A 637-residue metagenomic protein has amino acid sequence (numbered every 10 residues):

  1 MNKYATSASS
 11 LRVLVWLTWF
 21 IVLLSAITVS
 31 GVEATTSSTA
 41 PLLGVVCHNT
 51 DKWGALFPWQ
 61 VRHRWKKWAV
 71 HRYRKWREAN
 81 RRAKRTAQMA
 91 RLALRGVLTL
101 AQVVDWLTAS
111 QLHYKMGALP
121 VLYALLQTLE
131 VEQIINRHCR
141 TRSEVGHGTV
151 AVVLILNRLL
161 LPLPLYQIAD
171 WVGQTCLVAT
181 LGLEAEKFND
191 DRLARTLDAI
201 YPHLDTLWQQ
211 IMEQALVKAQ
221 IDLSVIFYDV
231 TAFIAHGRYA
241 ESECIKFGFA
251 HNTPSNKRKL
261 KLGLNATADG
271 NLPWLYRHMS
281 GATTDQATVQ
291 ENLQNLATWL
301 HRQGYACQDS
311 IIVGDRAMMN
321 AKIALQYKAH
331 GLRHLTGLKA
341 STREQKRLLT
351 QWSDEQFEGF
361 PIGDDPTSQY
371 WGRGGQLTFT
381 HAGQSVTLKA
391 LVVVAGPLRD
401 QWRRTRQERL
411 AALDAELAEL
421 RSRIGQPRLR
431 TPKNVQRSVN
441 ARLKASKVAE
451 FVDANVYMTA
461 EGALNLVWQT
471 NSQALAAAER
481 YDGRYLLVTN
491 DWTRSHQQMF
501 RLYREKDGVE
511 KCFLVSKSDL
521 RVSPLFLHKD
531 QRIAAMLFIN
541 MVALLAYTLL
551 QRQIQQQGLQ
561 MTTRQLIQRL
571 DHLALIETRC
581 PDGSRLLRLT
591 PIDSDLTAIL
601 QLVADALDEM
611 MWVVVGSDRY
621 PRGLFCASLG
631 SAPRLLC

Functional and structural regions predicted by a protein language model:
N2-R12, W16-W19, S25-G31, S37-S38: Low-acidity, Ser/Thr- and Arg-rich intrinsically disordered low-complexity segments
A5, V29-S30, T35-G148: Conserved glycine(s) in the ABC-transporter nucleotide-binding domain "signature"
A8-S9, W19, L56, R72 (+2 more regions): Intrinsic disorder/low-structure terminal segments
S9-R12, V46, P58-V61, A69 (+5 more regions): Intrinsically disordered, low-complexity regions enriched in Ser/Pro/Gly/Gln/His and often acidic
L11-L17, L23-L24, L624, L629 (+1 more regions): Leucine-biased recognition of intrinsically disordered, low-complexity hydrophobic segments
L17-S25, G31-E33, V603, L607 (+2 more regions): N-terminal regions of proteins, emphasizing targeting and processing segments when present
A90-L94, Q102-V121, L129-C637: Anion-binding and metal-coordination hotspots
